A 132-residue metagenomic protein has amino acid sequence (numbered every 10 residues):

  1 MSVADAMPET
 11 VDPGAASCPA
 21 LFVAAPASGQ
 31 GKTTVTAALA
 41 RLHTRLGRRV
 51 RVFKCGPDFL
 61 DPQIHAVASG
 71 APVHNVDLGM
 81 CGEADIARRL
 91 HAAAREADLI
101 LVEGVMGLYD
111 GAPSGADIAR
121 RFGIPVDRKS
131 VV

Functional and structural regions predicted by a protein language model:
D5-P125, S130-V132: ATP-dependent carboxylate-amine ligase catalytic core
